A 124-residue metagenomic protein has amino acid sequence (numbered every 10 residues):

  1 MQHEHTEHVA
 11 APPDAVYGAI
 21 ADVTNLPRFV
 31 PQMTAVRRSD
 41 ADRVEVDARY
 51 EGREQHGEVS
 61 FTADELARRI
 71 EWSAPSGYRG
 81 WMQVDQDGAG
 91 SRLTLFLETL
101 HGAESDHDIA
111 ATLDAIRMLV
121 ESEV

Functional and structural regions predicted by a protein language model:
M1-A41: Hydrophobic ligand-binding cavity/cleft-lining segments
Q2-E4, E54-E58, G77-W81: Short, surface-exposed coil-to-beta transition loops
V9-A11, A48, L97-T99: Short beta-strand-to-loop capping motifs
V16-I20, L26, V44-V46, F61 (+2 more regions): Hydrophobic pocket/interface hotspot
R28-F29, E54, E65, P75-G77: Short solvent-exposed loop/turn micro-motifs enriched in small/polar/acidic residues
D42, Y50-Q55, T62-R68: Short, charged/polar surface micro-motifs in flexible loops or helix N-caps
A63, R69-V124: Beta-strand/loop substructures that line and gate deep hydrophobic ligand-binding cavities in soluble
